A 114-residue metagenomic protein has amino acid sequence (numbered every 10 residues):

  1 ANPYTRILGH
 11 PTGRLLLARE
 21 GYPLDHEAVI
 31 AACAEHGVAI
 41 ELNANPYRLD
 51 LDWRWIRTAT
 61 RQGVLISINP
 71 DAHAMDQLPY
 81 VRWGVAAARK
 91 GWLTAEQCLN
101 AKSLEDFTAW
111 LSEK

Functional and structural regions predicted by a protein language model:
A1-K114: Charged catalytic cores and adjacent phosphate/nucleic-acid-binding surfaces used for phosphate/nucleic-acid chemistry
